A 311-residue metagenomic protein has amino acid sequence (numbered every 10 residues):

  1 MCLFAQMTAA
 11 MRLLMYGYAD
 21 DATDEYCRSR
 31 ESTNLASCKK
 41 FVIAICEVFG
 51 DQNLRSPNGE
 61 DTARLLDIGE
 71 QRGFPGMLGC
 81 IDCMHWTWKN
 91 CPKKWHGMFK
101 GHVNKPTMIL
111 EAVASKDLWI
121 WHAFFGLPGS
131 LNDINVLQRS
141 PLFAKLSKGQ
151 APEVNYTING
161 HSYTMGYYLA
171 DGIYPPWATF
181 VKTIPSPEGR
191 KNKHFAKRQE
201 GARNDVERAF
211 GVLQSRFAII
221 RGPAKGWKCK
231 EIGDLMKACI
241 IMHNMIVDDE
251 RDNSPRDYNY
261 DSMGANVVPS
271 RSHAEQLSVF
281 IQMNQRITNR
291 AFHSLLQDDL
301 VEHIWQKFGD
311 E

Functional and structural regions predicted by a protein language model:
M1-E311: Short, polybasic Lys/Arg-rich linear motifs in disordered N-terminal/cytosolic regions
